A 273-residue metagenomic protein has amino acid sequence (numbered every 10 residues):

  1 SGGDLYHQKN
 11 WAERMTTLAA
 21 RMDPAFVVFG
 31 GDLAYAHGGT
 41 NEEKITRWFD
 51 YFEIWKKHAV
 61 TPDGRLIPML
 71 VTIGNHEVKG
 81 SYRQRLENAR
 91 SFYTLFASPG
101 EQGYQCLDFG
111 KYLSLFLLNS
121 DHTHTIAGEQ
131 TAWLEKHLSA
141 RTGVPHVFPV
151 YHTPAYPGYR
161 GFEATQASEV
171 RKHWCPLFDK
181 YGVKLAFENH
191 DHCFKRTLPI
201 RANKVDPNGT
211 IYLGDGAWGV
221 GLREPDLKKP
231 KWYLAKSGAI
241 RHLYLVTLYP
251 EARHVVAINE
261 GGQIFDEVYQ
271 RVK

Functional and structural regions predicted by a protein language model:
S1-E42: N-terminal active-site segment of His-dependent metallophosphoesterases
S1-Y6, T17-R21, A239, L245-K273: Acidic, histidine-bearing metal-coordination/catalytic regions of metal-dependent phosphoesterases
Y6, G158, V220-E224: A short beta-to-alpha transition loop/helix N-cap that caps and shapes the active-site region
K9-W11, F162-Y181: Short, motif-level signal for alpha-helix interfacial/capping segments enriched in acidic residues and aromatics/proline
F26-D32, R65-N75, L118-N119, F148-H152 (+2 more regions): Active-site neighborhood of phospho(di)ester-bond hydrolases with catalytic His/Asp-centered motifs
G30-H37, R141-G161: Short acidic, glycine-rich surface-loop motifs adjacent to enzyme active sites
G39-G143, A164-S168, H173-W174, K195-Y249: Extended active-site neighborhood of metal-dependent phosphoesterases/phosphodiesterases
